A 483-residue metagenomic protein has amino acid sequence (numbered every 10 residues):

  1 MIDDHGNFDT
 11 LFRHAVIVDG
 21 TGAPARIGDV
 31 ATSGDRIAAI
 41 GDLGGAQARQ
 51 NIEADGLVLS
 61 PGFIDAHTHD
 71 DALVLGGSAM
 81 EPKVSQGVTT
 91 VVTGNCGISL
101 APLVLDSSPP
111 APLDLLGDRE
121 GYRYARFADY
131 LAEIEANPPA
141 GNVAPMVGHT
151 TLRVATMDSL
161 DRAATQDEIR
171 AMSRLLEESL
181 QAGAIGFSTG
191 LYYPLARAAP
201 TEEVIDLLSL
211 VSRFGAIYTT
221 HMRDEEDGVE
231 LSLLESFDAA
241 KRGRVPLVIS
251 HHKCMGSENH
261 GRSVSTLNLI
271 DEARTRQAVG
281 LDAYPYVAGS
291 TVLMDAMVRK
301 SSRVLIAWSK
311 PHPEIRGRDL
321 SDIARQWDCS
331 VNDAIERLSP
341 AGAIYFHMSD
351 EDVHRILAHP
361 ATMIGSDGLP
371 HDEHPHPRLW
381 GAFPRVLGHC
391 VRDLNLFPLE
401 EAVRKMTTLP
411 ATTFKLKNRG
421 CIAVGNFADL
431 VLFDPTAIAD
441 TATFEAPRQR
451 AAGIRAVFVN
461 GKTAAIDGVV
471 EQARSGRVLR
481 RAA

Functional and structural regions predicted by a protein language model:
M1-G28, S33, V84, A296-A483: Active-site microenvironment of metallo-dependent hydrolases
G6-R13, G45-G94, A483: Replace "His-x-His-based motif
S60-H67, V92-N95, I217-M222, S250 (+1 more regions): Active-site neighborhood of phospho(di)ester-bond hydrolases with catalytic His/Asp-centered motifs
G76-I185, Q277: Divalent-metal coordination cores built from histidine and acidic residues
C96-G97, Y192, M222-D224, H252 (+2 more regions): Short, ordered loop/turn segments at secondary-structure junctions
A101-S108, V154-L160, T201, E230-L234 (+6 more regions): Short acidic, glycine/serine/threonine-rich loops at helix termini
A163-T189, L195-L338, I344-M363: Histidine/acidic residue-rich metal-binding segments in metalloenzymes
